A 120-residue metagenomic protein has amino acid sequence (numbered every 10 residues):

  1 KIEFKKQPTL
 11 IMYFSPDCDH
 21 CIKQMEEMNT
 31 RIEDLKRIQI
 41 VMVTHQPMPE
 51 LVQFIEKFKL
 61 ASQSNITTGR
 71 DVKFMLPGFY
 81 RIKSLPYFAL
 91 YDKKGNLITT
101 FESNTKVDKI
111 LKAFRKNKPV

Functional and structural regions predicted by a protein language model:
K1-I2, I98: Generic structural signal for well-ordered beta-strand positions
I2-I22, M28: Short active-site neighborhood of thiol/selenol oxidoreductases, capturing the structured segment around
Q7, D34, S84, L90-V120: Thiol-/selenol-based redox modules, centered on thioredoxin-like and closely related oxidoreductase domains
S15, H45, K93: Cofactor-binding loop segments of dinucleotide-utilizing enzymes, especially the Rossmann-like FAD- and NAD(P)+-binding
E27-L35: Short hydrophobic signal-anchor/transmembrane segments that target glycosyltransferases and glycosylation machinery
R37-L51, Q63-K73: Thiol-based oxidoreductase modules, predominantly thioredoxin-like and allied folds used for disulfide exchange
I55-A89: Short, internal strand/loop/helix patches that form the active-site neighborhood or redox-interaction surface
